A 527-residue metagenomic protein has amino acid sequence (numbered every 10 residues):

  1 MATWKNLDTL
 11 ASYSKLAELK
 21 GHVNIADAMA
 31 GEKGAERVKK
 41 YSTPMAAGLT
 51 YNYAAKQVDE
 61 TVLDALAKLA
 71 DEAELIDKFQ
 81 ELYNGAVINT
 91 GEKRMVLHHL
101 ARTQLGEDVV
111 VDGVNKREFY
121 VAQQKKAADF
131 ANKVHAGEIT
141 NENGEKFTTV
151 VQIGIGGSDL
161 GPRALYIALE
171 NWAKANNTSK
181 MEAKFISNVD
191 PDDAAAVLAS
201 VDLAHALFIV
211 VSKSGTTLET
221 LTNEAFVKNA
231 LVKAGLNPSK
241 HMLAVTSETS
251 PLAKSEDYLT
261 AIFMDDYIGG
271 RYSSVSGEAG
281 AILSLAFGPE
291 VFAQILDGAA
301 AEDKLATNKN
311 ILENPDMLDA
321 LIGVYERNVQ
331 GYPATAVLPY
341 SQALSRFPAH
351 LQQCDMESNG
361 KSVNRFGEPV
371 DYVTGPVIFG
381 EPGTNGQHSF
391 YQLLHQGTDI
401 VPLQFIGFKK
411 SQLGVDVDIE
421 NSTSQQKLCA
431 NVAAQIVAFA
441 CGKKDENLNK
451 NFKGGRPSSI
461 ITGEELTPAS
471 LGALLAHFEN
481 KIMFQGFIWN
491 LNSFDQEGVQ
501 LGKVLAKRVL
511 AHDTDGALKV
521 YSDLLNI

Functional and structural regions predicted by a protein language model:
A2-E74, E313, M317-V329, L344 (+9 more regions): Flexible, glycine-rich loop/tail regions that form catalytic "lids" or insertion modules at the edges of active sites
W4-N143, N421-C429, A440-C441, G463 (+2 more regions): Extended, charge-enriched "interface" segments that sit outside catalytic cores
A11, E36, Q57, T61 (+17 more regions): Conserved active-site and cofactor/substrate-binding residues in soluble primary-metabolism enzymes
D129-G137, N143-K309, R508: Glycine-rich phosphate-binding loops that contact phosphosugars or nucleotide phosphates
T148-G156, F208-S214, A334-S341, I378 (+1 more regions): Short glycine-rich or small-residue beta-strand-to-loop segments that form or flank ligand, phosphate, metal/Fe-S
A230-V415, G454, L501-I527: Active-site phosphate/pyrophosphate-binding segments
V415-K450: Acidic, Ser/Thr-rich peripheral helices and adjacent loops at domain boundaries
K450, L466-L518: C-terminal structured subdomain/cap of oxidoreductase catalytic cores
